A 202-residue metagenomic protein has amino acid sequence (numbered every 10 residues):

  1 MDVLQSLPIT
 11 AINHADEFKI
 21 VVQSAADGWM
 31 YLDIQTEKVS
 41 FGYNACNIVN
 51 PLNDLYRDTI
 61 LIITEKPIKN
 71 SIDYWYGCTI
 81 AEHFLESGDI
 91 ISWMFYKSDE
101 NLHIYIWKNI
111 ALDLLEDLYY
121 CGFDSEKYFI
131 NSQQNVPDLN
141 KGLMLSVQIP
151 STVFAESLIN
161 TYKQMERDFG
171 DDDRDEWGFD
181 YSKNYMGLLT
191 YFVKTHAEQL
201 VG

Functional and structural regions predicted by a protein language model:
M1-I104, I110-D113, F123-S125: N-terminal low-complexity, intrinsically disordered segments
S92, Y96-G202: Long protein-protein interaction modules used by eukaryotic assembly/scaffold proteins
